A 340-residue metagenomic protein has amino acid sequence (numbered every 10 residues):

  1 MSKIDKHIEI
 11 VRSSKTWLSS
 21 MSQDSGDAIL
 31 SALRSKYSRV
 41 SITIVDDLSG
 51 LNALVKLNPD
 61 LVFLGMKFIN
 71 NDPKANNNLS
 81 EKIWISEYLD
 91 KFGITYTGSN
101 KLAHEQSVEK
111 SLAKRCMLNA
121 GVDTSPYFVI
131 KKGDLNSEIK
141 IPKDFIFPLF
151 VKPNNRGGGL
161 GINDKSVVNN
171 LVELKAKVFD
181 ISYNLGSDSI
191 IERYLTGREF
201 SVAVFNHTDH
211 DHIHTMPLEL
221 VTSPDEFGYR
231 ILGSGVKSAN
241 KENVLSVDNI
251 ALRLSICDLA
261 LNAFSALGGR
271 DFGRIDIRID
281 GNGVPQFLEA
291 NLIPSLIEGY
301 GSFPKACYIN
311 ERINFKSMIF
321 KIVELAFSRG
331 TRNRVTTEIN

Functional and structural regions predicted by a protein language model:
M1-T95, K101-L102, S107-V108, G133-I139 (+2 more regions): ATP-binding N-terminal substructure of ATP-dependent carboxylate-amine bond-forming enzymes
S2, K6-R12, V55, H104-I190 (+3 more regions): Active-site nucleotide/adenylate-binding loops and adjacent lid/helix of ATP-dependent enzymes
L33, L89, A113, M117-L118 (+1 more regions): Structural element of the ATP-grasp superfamily
V40, T95-Y96, T124, L149: Hydrophobic beta-strand scaffold residues
L171-D258, I279-Q286: Phosphate-binding site of ATP-dependent enzymes
I190-E192, R270-R274, N333-T337: Flexible, glycine/charged-enriched surface loops at secondary-structure junctions
I250-A251, I279-N340: C-terminal active-site "lid" helix and adjoining low-complexity regulatory extension at the edge of ATP-using catalytic
A260-S265: Short, basic/aromatic recognition patches
